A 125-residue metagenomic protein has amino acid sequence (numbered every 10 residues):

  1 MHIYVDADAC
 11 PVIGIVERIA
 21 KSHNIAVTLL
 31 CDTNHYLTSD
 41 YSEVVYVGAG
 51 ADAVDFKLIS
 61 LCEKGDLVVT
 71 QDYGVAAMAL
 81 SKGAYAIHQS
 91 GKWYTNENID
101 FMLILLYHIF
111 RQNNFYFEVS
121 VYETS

Functional and structural regions predicted by a protein language model:
H2-S125: Nuclease catalytic cores that cleave nucleic-acid phosphodiester bonds, predominantly acidic two-metal-ion
